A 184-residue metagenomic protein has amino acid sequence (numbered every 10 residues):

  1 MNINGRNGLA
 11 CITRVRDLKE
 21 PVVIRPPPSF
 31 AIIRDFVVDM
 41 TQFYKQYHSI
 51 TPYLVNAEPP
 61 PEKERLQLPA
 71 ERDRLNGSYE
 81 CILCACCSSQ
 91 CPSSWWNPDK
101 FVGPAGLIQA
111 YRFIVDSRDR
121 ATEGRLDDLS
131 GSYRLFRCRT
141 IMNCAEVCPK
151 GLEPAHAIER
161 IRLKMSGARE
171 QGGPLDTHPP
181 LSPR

Functional and structural regions predicted by a protein language model:
M1-P28: Hydrophobic/aromatic-rich structural module bridging two neighboring secondary-structure elements via a short loop
V22-S89, S93-R184: Ferredoxin-type iron-sulfur electron-transfer modules in oxidoreductases and energy-metabolism complexes
